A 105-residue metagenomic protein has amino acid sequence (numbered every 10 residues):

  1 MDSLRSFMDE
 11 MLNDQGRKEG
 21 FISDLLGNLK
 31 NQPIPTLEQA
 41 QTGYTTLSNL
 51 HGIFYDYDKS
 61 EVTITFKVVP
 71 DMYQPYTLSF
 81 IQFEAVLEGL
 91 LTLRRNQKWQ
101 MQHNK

Functional and structural regions predicted by a protein language model:
M1-T46: Negatively charged, low-complexity tracts enriched in Asp/Glu with abundant Ser/Thr
M11, L25, V86, L90-L93: Broad hydrophobic/π-residue packing in well-ordered secondary structure
D14-Q15, Q82-A85, Q97: Short, low-complexity, polar/charged sequence segments that are solvent-exposed and flexible
Q15, L29, G52, L91-T92: Amphipathic alpha-helical interaction segments
R17-G20, E84-L90: Short, surface-exposed linear segments at secondary-structure transitions and domain or protein termini
P33-E88: Amphipathic protein-protein interaction modules
E88-K105: Mixed-charge, Lys/Arg-enriched low-complexity segments
